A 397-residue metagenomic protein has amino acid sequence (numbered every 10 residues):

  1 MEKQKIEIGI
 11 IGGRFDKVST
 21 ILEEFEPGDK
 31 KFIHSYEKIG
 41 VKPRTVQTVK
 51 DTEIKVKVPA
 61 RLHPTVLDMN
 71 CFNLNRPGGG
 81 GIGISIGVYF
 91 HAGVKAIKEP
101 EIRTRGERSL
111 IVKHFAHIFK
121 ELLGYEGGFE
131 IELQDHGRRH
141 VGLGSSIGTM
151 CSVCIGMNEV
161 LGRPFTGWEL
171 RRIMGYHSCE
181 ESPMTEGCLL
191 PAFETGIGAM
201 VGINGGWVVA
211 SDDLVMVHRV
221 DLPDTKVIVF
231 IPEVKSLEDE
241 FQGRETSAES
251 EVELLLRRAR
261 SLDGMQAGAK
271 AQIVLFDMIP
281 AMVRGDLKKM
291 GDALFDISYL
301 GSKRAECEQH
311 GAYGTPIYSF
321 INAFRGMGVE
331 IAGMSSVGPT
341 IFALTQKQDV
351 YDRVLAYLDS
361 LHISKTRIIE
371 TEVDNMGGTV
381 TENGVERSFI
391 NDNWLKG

Functional and structural regions predicted by a protein language model:
E2-K57, T65, C71-L74, G79 (+2 more regions): ATP-dependent small-molecule kinase catalytic core of the GHMP/sugar-kinase superfamily and closely related
E53, G87-G187, R325: Anion-binding (especially nucleotide phosphate/pyrophosphate-binding) glycine-rich loop and adjoining beta-alpha core
P59, M334-P339: Short Gly/Ser/Thr- and Asp/Glu-enriched loop/turn motifs at secondary-structure junctions
P59-R61, N70-N73, G87, G124-E132 (+1 more regions): Domain-wide signal for the mature, well-folded portions of proteins, strongly enriched in nucleus-encoded organellar
A60, P64, A92-V94, I131 (+2 more regions): A structural signal for short, well-ordered beta-strand segments
N75-H91: Short catalytic helix/loop segments, enriched in acidic residues and glycine and frequently bearing histidine
S85-I86, S146, L222-V227: Short Pro/Gly-enriched coil loops immediately N-terminal to beta-strands
